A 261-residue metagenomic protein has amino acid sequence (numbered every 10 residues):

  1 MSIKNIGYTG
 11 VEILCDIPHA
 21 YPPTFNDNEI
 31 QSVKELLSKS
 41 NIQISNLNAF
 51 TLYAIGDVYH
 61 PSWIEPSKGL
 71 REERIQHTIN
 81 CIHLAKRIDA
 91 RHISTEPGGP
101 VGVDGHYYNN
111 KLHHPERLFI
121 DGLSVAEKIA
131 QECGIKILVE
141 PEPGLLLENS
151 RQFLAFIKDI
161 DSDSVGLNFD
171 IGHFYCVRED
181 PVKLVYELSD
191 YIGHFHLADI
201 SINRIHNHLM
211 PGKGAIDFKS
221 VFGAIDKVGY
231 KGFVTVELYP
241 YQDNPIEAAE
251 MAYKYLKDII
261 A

Functional and structural regions predicted by a protein language model:
M1-G7, P18, S32, S38 (+5 more regions): Histidine-acidic metal/acid-base catalytic patches
I6-I17, L47-V58: Short, conserved active-site loops that position catalytic residues or coordinate cofactors/metal ions across diverse
V11-I13, I44-A49, I93-T95, I137-V139 (+3 more regions): Hydrophobic faces of well-ordered beta-strands that scaffold small-molecule active sites in alpha/beta enzyme cores
L14-L37, P97, V103: Glycine-rich, proline-tolerant flexible connector loops at the mouths of alpha/beta enzymes
C15-A20, Y53, P100-V103, D199-H206: Conserved radical SAM core fold
P22, N26-E29, W63, S67-R74 (+6 more regions): Residue-level preference for long, well-ordered alpha-helices that form the structural scaffold of enzyme catalytic
L37-T51, L84-K86: Glycine-rich, aromatic-flanked loop segments that form ligand/cofactor-binding clefts across common enzyme folds
K39, G56-G166: Active-site acidic/histidine proton-transfer and metal-coordination neighborhood in alpha/beta enzyme cores
